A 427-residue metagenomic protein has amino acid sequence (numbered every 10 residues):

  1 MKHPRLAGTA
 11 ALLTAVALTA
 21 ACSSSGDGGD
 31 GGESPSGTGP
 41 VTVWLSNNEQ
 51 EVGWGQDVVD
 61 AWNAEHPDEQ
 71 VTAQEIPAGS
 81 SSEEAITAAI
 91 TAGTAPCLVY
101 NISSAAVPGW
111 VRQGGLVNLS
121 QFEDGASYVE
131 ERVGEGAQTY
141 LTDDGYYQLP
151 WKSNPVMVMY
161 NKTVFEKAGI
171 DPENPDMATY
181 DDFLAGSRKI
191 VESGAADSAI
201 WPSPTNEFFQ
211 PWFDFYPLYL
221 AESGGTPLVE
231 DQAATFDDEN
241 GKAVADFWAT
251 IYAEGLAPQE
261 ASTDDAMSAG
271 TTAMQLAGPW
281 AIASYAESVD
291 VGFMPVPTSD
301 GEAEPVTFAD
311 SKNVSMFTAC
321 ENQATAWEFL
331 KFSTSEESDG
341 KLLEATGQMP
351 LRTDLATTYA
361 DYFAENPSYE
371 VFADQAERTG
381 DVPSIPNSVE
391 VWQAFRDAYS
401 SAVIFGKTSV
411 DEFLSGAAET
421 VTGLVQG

Functional and structural regions predicted by a protein language model:
M1-T42, A64, E419-G427: Short, low-complexity disordered leader/linker segments with a strong preference for bacterial N-terminal type II
A61, E65-R132, K167-G169, M274 (+3 more regions): Extracytoplasmic "Venus flytrap"/periplasmic binding protein-like
A61-A64, A168, D246, T250-A257 (+3 more regions): Extracytoplasmic/periplasmic substrate-recognition and gating elements
I102-V156, F293-M294, D361-A364, D374: Hinge/lid segment of periplasmic solute-binding proteins
A137-Y140, E344-D397, S401: Long, aromatic- and glycine/proline-rich binding clefts that accommodate carbohydrate-like moieties
G145-W151, V156, E166, D181-A233 (+1 more regions): Extracytoplasmic/periplasmic solute-binding protein
E166-K167, P172, E377-G427: Conserved C-terminal helix/tail region of periplasmic/extracytoplasmic solute-binding proteins
A185-K189, E230-Q259: Glycine-centered hinge/linker elements that transmit conformational signals in sensory and ligand-binding systems
